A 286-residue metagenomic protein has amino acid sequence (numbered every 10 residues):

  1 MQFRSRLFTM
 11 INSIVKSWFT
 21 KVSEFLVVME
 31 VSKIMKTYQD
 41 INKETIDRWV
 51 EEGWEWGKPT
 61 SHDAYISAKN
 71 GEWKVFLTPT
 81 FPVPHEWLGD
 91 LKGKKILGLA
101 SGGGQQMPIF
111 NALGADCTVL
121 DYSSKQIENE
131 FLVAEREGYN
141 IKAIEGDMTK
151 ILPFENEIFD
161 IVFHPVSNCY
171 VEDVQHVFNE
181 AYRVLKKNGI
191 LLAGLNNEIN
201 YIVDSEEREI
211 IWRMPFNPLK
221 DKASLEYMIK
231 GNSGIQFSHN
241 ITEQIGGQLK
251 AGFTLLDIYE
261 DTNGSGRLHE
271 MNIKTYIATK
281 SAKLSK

Functional and structural regions predicted by a protein language model:
T60-K94: Conserved alpha-helix/loop element of class I SAM-dependent methyltransferases that forms part of the SAM/SAH-binding
K94-I151: Class I SAM-dependent methyltransferase SAM/SAH-binding core
T149-V162: A short acidic, Gly/Pro-enriched loop at the edge of an enzyme's catalytic core that lines a small-molecule cofactor
D160-Q175: A short SAM/SAH-binding and catalytic strip from SAM-dependent methyltransferases
Q175-I190: A short glycine-rich, Lys/Arg-flanked "PGG" loop and its adjoining helix->strand segment in the class I
I190-A223: Conserved class I S-adenosyl-L-methionine
I235-I258: Short alpha-helix
A251-F253, R267-K286: Core SAM-dependent methyltransferase catalytic element
